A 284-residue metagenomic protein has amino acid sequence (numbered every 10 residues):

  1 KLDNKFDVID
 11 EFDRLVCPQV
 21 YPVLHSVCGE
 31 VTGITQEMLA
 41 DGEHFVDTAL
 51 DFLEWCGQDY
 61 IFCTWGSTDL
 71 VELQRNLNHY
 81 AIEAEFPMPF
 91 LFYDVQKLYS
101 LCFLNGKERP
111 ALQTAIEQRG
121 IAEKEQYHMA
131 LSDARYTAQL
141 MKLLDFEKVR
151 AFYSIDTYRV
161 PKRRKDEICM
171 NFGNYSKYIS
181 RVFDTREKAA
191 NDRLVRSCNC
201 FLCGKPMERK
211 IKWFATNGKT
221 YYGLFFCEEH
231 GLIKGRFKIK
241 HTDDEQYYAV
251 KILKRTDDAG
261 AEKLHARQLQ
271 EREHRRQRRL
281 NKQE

Functional and structural regions predicted by a protein language model:
K1-Q74, F86, S176, G235-R279: Conserved non-catalytic scaffold segment of RNase H-like nuclease domains
V20-H25, G29-T32, Q36-L39, L98-A134: Active-site-proximal helix-loop-helix substrate-binding element of RNase H-like nuclease domains
I61-L77, A111-G173: Acidic, Mg2+-coordinating catalytic module of metal-dependent nucleases/exonucleases that use a two-metal-ion mechanism
L77-P89: A short alpha->loop->secondary-structure connector
F86-Y99: Conserved beta-strand -> loop -> alpha-helix junction used to position metal-binding or nucleic-acid-contacting
L143-E284: Acidic two-metal-ion nuclease catalytic site recognized across multiple nuclease folds, prominently DnaQ/RNase D-T
